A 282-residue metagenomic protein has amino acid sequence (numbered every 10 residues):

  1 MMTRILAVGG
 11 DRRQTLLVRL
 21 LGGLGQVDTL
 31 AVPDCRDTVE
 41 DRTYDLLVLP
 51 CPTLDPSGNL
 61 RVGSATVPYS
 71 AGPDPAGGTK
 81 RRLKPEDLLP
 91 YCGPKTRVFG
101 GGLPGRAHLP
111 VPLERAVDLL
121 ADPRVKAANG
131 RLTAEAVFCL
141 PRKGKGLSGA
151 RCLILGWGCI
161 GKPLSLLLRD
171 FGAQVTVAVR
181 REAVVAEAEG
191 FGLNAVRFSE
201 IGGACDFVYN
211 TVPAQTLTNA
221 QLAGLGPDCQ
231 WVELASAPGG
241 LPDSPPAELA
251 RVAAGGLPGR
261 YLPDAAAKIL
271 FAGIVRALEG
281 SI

Functional and structural regions predicted by a protein language model:
M2-R4, K95, S148-R151, D228: Phosphate-coordination loops involved in phosphoryl transfer and adenosine-cofactor binding
M2-T38: N-terminal glycine-/charge-rich "phosphate-binding" loop or analogous flexible N-terminal tail
L6-L17, L21, S148-R169: Glycine-rich adenosine-cofactor-binding loop
D11, P33, P104, G158 (+2 more regions): Residues in the short beta-alpha loop(s) of Rossmann-like NAD(P)-binding domains
L24-R36, F171-F191: NAD(P)-binding Rossmann-fold cofactor-contacting core
L24-V27, C35-V39, Y44-D45, V111-R124 (+3 more regions): Active-site regions of enzymes building and remodeling cell-envelope glycoconjugates
L46-S148, A254, G273, G280: Glycine/serine-rich phosphate-binding loop and adjoining beta1-alpha1 elements at the start of nucleotide-handling
L54, R81-Y91, K95, A186-Y261: Rossmann-like adenosine-cofactor binding region
